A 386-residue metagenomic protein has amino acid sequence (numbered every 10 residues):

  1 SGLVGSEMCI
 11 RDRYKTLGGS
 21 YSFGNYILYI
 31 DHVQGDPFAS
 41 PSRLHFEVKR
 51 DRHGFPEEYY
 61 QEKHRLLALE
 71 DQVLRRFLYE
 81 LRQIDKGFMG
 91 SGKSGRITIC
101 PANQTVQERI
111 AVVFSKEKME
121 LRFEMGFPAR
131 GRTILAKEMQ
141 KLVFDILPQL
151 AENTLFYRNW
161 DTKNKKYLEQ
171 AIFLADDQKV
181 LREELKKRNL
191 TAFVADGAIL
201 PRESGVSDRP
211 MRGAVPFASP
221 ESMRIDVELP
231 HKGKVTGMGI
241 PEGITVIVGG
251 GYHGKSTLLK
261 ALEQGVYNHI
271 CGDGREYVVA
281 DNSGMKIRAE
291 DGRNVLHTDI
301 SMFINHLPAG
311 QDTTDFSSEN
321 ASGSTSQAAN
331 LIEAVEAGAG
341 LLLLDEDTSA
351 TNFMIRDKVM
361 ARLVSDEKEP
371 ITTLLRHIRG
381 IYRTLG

Functional and structural regions predicted by a protein language model:
G2-I10: Short, small-residue-biased leader/transition segments that mark boundaries at the very start of proteins
K15-P148: Switch/coupling subdomain of P-loop NTPase systems
L135, R293, F303-S324, I355-I371: Flexible beta-alpha connector loops of hexameric P-loop NTPases
A175-I225: Charged, amphipathic alpha-helical linker segments immediately N-terminal to NTP-binding catalytic cores
E203-T236, G284, F303-N305, A309-Q311: N-terminal pre-Walker A segment at the start of P-loop NTPase domains
V235-E263: Glycine-rich phosphate-binding P-loop
G265-N305: AAA+/P-loop NTPase substrate/partner-engagement loops
V335-L385: Conserved P-loop NTPase nucleotide-binding/switch module
